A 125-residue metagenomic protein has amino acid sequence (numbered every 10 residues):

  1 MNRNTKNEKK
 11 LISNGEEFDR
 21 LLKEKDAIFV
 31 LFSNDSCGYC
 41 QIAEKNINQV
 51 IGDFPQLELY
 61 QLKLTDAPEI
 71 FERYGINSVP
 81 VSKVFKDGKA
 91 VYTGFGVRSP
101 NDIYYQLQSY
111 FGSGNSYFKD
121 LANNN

Functional and structural regions predicted by a protein language model:
M1-I28, Q108-N125: N-terminal leader/targeting and pre-domain segments
N2-R3, R73-Y74, P100: Chalcogenol-based redox active-site neighborhoods
K9-S13, F32, P55-E69: Thiol-based oxidoreductase modules, predominantly thioredoxin-like and allied folds used for disulfide exchange
S33-S36, S78: Short pre-active-site segment immediately N-terminal to redox-active cysteine/selenocysteine motifs in thiol-based
C37-C40, S82: The canonical Cys-X-X-Cys-His
Q41-D53: Typically the conserved alpha-helix immediately C-terminal to a functionally engaged Cys/Sec in thioredoxin-like
Y74-K83: Structural micro-motif
K83-N124: Non-catalytic, surface beta->alpha helical segment in thiol-disulfide oxidoreductase systems
